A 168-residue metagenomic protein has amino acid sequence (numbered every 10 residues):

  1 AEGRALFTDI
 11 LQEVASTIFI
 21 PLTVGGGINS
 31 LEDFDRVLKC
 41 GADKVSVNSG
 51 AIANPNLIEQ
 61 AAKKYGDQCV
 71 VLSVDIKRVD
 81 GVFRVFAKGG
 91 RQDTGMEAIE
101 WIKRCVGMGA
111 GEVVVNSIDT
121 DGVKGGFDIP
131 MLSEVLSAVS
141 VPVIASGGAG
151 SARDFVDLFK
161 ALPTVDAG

Functional and structural regions predicted by a protein language model:
A1-I10, S49, V114-G125: Glycine-rich, proline-tolerant flexible connector loops at the mouths of alpha/beta enzymes
E2, N29, A53, T120 (+1 more regions): Glycine-/small-residue-rich active-site loops that bind phosphorylated ligands and cofactors
E2-A5, A15-P21, E32, R104-C105 (+3 more regions): Non-catalytic interaction surface on structured domains
A5-Q12, P55, G95-I99, G125-E134: Charged helix-capping and loop-helix junction motifs
D9-I10, I18-K44, P130-G168: Catalytic cores of alpha/beta
E13, Q60, R104, E134 (+1 more regions): Alpha-helical scaffold segments in soluble metabolic enzymes
L38, A42-V115, D119-D121: Conserved anion-binding
L57-A61, K124-D128, F155-L158: Distinct, well-ordered alpha-helical segments
